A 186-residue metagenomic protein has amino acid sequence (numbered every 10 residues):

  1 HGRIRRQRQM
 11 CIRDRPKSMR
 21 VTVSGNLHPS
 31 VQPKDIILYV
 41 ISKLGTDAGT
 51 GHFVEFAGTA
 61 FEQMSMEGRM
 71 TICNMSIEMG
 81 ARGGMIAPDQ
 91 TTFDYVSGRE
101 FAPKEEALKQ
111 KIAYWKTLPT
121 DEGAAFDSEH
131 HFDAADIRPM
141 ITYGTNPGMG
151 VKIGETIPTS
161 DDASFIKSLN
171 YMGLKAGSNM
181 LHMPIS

Functional and structural regions predicted by a protein language model:
H1-I12: Single conserved hydrophobic/aromatic residue that forms the stacking wall/gate of nucleotide- or nucleobase-binding
Q7, P16-R20, G51-F53, T71 (+1 more regions): Broad gene-expression machinery/nucleic-acid interaction feature
I12, P29-P33, I37, S65-I72 (+3 more regions): Generic structural signal for well-ordered, non-membrane alpha-helical segments in soluble metabolic enzymes
R13-R15, P29, G45-G49, S65 (+4 more regions): Solvent-exposed alpha-helices and their adjacent loops that cap or buttress functional pockets in soluble metabolic
R13-V54: Catalytic alpha/beta core of large soluble enzyme barrels
T22-G25, G58-A60, E100, A134-D136: Short, structured patches in soluble enzyme cores that scaffold and shape functional sites
G51-G83, P88-F93, F101: Catalytic cofactor-binding cores of redox enzymes
M79-S186: Accessory "access/gating" subregions that flank catalytic or transport cores
